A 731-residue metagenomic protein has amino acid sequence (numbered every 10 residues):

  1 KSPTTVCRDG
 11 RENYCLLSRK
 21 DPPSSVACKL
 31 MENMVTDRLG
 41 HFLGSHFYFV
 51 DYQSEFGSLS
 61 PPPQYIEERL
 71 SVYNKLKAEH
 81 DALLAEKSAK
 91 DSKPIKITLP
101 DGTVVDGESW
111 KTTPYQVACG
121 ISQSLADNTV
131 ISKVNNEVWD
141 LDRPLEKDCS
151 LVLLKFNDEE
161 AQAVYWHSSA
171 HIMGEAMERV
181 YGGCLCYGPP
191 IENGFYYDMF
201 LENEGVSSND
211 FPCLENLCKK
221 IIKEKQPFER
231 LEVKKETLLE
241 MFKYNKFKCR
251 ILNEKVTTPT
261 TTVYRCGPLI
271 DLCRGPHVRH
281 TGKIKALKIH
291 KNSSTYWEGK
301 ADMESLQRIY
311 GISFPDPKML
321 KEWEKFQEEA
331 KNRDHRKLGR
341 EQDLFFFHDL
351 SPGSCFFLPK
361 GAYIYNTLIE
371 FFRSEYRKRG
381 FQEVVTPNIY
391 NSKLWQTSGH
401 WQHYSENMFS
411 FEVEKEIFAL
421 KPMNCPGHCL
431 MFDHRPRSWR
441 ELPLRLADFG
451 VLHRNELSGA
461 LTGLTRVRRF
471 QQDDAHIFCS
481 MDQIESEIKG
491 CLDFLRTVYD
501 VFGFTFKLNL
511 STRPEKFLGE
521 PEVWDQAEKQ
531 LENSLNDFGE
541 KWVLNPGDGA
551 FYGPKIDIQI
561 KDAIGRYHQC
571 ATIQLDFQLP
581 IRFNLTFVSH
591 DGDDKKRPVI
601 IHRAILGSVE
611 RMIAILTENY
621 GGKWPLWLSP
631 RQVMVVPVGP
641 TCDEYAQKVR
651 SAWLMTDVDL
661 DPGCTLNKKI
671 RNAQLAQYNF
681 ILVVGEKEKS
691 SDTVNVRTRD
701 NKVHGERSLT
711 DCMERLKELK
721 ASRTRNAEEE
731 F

Functional and structural regions predicted by a protein language model:
S2-S54, G380: Conserved pre-catalytic core of RNA-dependent polymerases
Y52-C186, P190-E192, D198-F731: NTP/phosphate- and nucleic-acid-binding module
